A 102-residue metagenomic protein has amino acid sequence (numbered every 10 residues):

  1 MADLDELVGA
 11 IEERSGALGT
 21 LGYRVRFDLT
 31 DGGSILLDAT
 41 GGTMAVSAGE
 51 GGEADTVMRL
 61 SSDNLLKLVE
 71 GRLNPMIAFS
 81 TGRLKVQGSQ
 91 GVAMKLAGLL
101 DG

Functional and structural regions predicted by a protein language model:
M1-G102: Feature captures hydrophobic
